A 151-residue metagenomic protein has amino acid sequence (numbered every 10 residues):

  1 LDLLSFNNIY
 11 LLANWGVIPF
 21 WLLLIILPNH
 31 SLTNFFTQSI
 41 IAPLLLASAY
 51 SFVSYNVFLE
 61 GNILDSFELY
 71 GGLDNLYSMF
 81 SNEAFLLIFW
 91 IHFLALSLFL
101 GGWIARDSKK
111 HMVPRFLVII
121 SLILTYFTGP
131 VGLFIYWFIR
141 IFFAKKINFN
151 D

Functional and structural regions predicted by a protein language model:
D2-S5, D74-I88: Short aromatic-rich membrane-water interface segments that cap or initiate transmembrane helices in multi-pass membrane
I9, I88-A95, I123: Hydrophobic alpha-helical transmembrane segments of multi-pass membrane proteins
L12-L32: N-terminal signal-anchor/start-transfer transmembrane helix
P19, L98-A105: Alpha-helical transmembrane segments of polytopic integral membrane proteins, especially the permease/helical cores
S31-F52: Loop-to-helix transition at the N-terminal end of transmembrane alpha-helices
S51-G61, I135: C-terminal TM-helix exit segments that contain a strictly Trp-centered aromatic cap at the helix terminus
V57-M79, A95-L98: Membrane-helix interface/capping segments
V118-F142: Hydrophobic, aromatic-rich membrane-embedded alpha-helical segments
